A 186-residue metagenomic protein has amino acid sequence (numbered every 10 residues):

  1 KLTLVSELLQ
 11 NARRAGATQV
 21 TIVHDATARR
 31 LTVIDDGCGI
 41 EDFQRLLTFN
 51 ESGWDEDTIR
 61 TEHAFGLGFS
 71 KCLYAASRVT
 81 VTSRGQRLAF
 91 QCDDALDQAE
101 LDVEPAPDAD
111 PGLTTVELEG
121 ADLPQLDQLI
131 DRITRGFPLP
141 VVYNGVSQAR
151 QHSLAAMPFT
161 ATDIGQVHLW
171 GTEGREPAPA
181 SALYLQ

Functional and structural regions predicted by a protein language model:
K1-H24, G68-Y74: Conserved ATP-binding N-box helix of the HATPase_c
K1-L4, D42, L126: Helical mechanochemical/support elements of P-loop NTPase systems and associated helical scaffolds
T18-V20, L31, V79: Conserved beta-strand core positions
A26-A28: Short strand-connecting beta-turns/loops that link adjacent beta-strands
R30-G37: Conserved DxG motif in ATP/Mg2+-binding regions
C38-A99: Flexible ATP-lid and adjacent glycine-rich G1/G2 motifs of the Bergerat
V79-V81, D97-Y143: Flexible, glycine-/charge-rich segments associated with ATP-binding catalytic modules
P124-Q186: GHKL/Histidine-kinase-like ATPase module
